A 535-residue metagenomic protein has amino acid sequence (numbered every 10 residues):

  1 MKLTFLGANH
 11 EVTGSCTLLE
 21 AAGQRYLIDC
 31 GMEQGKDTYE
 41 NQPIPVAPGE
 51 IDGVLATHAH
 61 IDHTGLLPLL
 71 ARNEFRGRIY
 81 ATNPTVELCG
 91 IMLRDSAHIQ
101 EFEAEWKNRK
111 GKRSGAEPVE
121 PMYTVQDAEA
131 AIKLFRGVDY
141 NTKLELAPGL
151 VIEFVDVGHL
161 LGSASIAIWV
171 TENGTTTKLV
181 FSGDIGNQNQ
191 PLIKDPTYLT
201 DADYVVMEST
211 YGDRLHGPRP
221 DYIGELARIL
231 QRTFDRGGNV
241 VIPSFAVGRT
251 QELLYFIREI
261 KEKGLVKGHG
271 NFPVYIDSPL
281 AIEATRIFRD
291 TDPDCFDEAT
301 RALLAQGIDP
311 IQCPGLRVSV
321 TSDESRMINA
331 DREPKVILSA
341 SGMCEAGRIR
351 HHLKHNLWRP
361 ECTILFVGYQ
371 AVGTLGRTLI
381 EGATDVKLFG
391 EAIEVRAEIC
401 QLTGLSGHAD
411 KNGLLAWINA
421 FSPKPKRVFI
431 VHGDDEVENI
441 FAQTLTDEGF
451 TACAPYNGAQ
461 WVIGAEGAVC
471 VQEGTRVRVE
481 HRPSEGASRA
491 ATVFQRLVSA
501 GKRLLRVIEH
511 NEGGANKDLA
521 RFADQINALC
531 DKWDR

Functional and structural regions predicted by a protein language model:
M1-L55, H60, T64, L69-E252 (+2 more regions): His/Asp/Glu-rich metal-coordinating catalytic cores of metallo-dependent phosphodiesterases/hydrolases acting on
D52, D203, K335, C362 (+1 more regions): Conserved acidic residues
Q100-E105, D292-A305, V469-Q495: A polyampholytic, Gly/Pro-enriched intrinsically disordered region
L150-F154, I287-C295, L415, A465-T475: Short, surface-exposed amphipathic charged segments that create phosphate/polyanion-binding patches used for binding
I185, P218-I223, P314-E324, M343-E345 (+2 more regions): A general structural motif
P191-V206, P293-T300, Q370-R396: Short, compositionally biased "basic patch" segments
I229-T374, K387, S422, V437-N439 (+4 more regions): Hard-cation-handling environments
K387-I418: Generic long, charged, amphipathic alpha-helical segments
